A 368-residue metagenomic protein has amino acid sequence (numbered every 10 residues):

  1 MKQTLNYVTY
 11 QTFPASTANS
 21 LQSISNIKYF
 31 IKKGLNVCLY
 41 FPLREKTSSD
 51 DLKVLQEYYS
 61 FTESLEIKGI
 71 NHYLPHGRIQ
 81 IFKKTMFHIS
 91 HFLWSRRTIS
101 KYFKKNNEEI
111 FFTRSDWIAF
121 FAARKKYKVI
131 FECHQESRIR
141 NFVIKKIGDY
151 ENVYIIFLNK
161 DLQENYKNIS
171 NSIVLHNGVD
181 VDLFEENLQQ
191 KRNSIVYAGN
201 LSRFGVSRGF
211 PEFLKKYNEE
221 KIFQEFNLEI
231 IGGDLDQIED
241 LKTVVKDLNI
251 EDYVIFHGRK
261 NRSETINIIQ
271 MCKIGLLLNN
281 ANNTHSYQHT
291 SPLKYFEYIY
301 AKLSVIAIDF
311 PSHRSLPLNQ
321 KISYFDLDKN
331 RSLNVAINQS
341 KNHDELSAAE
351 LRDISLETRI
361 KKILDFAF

Functional and structural regions predicted by a protein language model:
N6-V8, I156, I169, V179 (+2 more regions): Conserved donor-binding/catalytic core segment of Leloir-type glycosyltransferases
T9-T17, Y29, N36-S90, G233-Q237: N-terminal strand-loop element at the rim of the active site of nucleotide-sugar-dependent glycosyltransferases
T17-A18, F204-R208, S263-T265, G275-E297 (+1 more regions): Nucleotide-sugar-dependent
N19-K33, V54-E57, F213, K294 (+1 more regions): Short amphipathic alpha-helix
D161, G178: Carbohydrate-associated surface elements
D182, L327-F368: A charged, aromatic-enriched C-terminal amphipathic alpha-helix characteristic of glycosyltransferases across folds
G232, E239-I269: Nucleotide-activated donor-binding/catalytic signature segment of Leloir-type glycosyltransferases, i.e., the conserved
K273, Y300-K302: A short alpha->beta transition loop at the rim of the catalytic pocket in nucleotide-sugar-dependent
